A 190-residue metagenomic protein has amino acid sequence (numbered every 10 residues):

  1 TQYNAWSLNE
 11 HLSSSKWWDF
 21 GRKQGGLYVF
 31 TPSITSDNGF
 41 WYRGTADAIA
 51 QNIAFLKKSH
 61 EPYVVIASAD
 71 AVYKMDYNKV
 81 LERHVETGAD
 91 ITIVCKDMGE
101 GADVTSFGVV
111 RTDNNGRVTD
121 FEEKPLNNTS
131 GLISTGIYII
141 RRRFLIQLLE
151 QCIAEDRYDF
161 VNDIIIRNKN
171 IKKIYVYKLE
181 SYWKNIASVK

Functional and structural regions predicted by a protein language model:
T1, I66, I93-V94, V176: Structural beta-sheet core signal
T1-V72, Y77-R83, T112: Conserved N-terminal catalytic core of the sugar/cofactor nucleotidyltransferase
G25-L27, F107-G108, T135, K172: Change "...and in nucleic-acid phosphodiester-cleaving endonucleases..." to "...and in nucleic-acid processing enzymes
P32, V94-C95, F121: Generic beta-sheet signal
K57, E61, V65, V72 (+4 more regions): Catalytic-core segments of class I nucleotidyltransferases/pyrophosphorylases that form NMP-activated intermediates
E82, I91-V109: Short beta-strand-to-loop element that shapes/binds the nucleotide-sugar donor at the catalytic cleft/hinge
